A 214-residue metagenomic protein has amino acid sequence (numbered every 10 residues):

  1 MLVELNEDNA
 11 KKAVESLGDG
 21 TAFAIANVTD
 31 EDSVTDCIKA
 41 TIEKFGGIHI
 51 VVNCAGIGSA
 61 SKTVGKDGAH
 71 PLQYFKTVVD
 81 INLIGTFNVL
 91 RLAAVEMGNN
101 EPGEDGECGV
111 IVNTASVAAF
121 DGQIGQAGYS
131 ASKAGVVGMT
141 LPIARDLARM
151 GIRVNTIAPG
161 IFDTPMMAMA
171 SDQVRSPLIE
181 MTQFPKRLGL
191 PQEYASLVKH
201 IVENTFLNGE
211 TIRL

Functional and structural regions predicted by a protein language model:
M1-K12: Conserved glycine-rich Rossmann-like NAD(P)H-binding loop of the short-chain dehydrogenase/reductase
E7-D8, I25-C37, L72: The beta1-alpha1 cofactor-binding region of Rossmann-like NAD(H)/NADP(H)-dependent oxidoreductases
T35, G58-K76, V95, N99-D105 (+2 more regions): Conserved mid-core segment of classical short-chain dehydrogenase/reductases
I57, G68-N88, V112, V136: Catalytic Tyr-X3-Lys loop
L90, S132, T140: Active-site helix of classical SDR
V95, R145-D146: Alpha-helical segment proximal to the catalytic Tyr-Lys
S116: Residue(s) in the substrate-gating loop at a strand-loop-helix junction that position the organic substrate next
L190-L214: C-terminal substrate-recognition "lid" of short-chain dehydrogenase/reductases
